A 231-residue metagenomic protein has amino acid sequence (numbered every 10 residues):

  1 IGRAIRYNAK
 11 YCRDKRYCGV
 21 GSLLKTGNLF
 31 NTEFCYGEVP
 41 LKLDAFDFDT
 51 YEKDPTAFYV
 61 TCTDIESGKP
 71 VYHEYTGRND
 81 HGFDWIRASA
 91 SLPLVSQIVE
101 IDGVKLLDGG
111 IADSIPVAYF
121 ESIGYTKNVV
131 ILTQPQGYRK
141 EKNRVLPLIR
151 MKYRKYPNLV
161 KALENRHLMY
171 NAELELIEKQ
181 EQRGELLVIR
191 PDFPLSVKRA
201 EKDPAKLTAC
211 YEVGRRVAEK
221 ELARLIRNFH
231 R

Functional and structural regions predicted by a protein language model:
I1-K42, E74-A88, L132, Q136-R144: Patatin-like phospholipase
S22-F30, K69-E74, V104-L107, K161-E164: Flexible, glycine/proline-enriched loop segments at strand-loop-helix junctions that form or flank small-ligand binding
N31-C35, N165-M169, C210-V213: Soluble or luminal CAZymes and related metallo-dependent hydrolases
D44-D54: Short secondary-structure capping/junction motifs at helix and strand boundaries
A45, D80, D113-S114, L174 (+1 more regions): Structural motif corresponding to alpha-helix initiation and N-cap regions
E52-I131, P135-L146: Active-site gating loop/helix substructures
T126-L186: Helix-centered, glycine/charged polyanion-binding patches within enzymatic domains that contact phosphate-containing
E173-R231: C-terminal helical/tail subdomains of lipid-metabolizing enzymes
